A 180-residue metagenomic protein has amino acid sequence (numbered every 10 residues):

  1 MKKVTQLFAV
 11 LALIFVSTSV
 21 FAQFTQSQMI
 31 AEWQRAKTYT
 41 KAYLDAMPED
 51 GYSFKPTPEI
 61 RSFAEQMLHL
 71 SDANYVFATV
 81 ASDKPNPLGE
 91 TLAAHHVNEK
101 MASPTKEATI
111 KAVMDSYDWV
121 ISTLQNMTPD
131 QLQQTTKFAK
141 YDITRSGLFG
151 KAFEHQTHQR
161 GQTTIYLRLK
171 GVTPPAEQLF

Functional and structural regions predicted by a protein language model:
M1-A9: Bacterial N-terminal signal peptides that target proteins for export
V10-I14, R168: Short, linear, compositionally biased motifs with a strong N-terminal bias
V16-A22: Sec/Tat signal peptide C-region and signal peptidase I cleavage site
A22-A31: Cleaved targeting-peptide boundary
A22-Q23, L88-A102: Acidic/histidine-rich, surface-exposed loop or edge segments in extracytoplasmic proteins
I30-Q34, T38-K41, E49-H95, K137-F180: Short, contiguous alpha-helical
Y39, Y43-L44, A78, W119 (+1 more regions): Well-ordered alpha-helical scaffold segments within catalytic/enzyme domains
N98-T135, G147-H155: Acidic/histidine-rich alpha-helical segments that form the ligand environment of transition-metal centers
